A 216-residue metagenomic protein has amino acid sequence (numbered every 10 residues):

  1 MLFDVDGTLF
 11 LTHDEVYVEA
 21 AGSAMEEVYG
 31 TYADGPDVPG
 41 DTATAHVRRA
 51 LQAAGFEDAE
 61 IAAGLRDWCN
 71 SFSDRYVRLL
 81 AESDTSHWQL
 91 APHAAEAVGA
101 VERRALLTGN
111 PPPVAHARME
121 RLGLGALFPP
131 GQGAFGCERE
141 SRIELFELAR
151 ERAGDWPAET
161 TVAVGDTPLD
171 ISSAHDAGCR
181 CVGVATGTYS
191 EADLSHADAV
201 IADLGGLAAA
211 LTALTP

Functional and structural regions predicted by a protein language model:
M1-P39, A45-R48: Active-site neighborhood of HAD-like aspartate-dependent phosphohydrolases
L2, R78-L106: Short, acidic loop-to-helix structural element flanking the phosphoryl-transfer center in phosphate-processing enzymes
V18-G22, A43-R48, C69-S73, P112 (+3 more regions): An amphipathic alpha-helix signature
G22, A45-E60, A149-R152: Helix-loop "lid/cap" segments that line or gate small-molecule binding pockets
Y29-V38, G55-W68, A126-P130, P157-A158: Short, surface-exposed acidic
A59, A95, G99, H116-P216: Asp-based, Mg2+/Mn2+-dependent phosphohydrolase catalytic module
W68, L107-G109, A134, E138: Anionic, Ser/Thr-rich low-complexity intrinsically disordered regions
S71-L80, A126-F128: Short, basic/glycine-rich phosphate-binding loops at helix/coil junctions that contact nucleotide phosphates
